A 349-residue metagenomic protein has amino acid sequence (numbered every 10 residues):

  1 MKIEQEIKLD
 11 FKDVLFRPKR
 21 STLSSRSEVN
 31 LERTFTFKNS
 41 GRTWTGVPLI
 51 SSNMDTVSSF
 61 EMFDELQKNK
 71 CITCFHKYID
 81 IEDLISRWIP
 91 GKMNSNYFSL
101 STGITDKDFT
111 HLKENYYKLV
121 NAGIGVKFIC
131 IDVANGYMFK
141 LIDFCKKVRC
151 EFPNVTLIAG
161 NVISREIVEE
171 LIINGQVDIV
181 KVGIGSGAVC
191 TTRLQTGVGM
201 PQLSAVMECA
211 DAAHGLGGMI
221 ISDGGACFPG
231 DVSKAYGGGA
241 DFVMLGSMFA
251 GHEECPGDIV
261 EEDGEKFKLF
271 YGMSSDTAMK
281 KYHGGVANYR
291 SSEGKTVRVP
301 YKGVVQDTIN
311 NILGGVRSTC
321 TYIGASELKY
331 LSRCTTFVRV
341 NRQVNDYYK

Functional and structural regions predicted by a protein language model:
M1-M219, S247-H252, Y347: Active-site entrance/lid segments in N-terminal catalytic domains of soluble metabolic enzymes
M1-S27, G175, G197-S222, A226-K349: Alpha/beta catalytic cores of nucleotide-metabolism and tRNA/nucleoside-modifying enzymes
